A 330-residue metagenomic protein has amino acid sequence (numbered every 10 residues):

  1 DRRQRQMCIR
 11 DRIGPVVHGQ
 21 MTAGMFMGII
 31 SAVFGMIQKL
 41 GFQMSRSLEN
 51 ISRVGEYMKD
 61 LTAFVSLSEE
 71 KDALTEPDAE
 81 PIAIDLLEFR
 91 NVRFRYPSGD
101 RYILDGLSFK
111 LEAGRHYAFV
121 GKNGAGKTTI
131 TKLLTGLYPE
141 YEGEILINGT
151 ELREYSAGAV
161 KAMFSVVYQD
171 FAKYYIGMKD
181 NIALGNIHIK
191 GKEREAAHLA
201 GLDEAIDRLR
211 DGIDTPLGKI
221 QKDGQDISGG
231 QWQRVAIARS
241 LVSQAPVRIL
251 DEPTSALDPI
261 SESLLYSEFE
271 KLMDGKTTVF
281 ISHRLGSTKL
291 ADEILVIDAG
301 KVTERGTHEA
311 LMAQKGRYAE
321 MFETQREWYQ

Functional and structural regions predicted by a protein language model:
D1-R5, I9: Single conserved hydrophobic/aromatic residue that forms the stacking wall/gate of nucleotide- or nucleobase-binding
M7-C8, M44, V167, I281: Hydrophobic beta-strand positions within the nucleotide-binding domains of ABC ATPases
R10-M21, F42: Transmembrane helices of ABC transporter permease
G19-I29: Membrane-water interface of transmembrane alpha-helices in multipass transporters/channels
G28-I37: Small-residue-enriched core segments of transmembrane alpha-helices in multipass membrane transport and channel
M36-S66: Cytosolic ends of transmembrane helices, especially the final helix of ABC transmembrane type-1 domains
A63, E70, A183: Conserved E/DxxT/N motif and adjacent residues on the DHp alpha2 helix of HisKA-family sensor histidine kinases
L74, E80-Q330: ABC-type nucleotide-binding domain
